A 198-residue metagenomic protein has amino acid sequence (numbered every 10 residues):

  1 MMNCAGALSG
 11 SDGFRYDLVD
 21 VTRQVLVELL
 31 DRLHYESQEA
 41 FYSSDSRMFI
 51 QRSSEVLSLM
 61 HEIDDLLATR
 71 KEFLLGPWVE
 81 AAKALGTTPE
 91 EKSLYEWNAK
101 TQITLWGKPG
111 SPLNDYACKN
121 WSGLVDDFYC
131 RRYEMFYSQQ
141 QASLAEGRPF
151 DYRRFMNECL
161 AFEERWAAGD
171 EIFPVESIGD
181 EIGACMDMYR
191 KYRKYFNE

Functional and structural regions predicted by a protein language model:
M1-E198: Catalytic domains of carbohydrate-active enzymes that cleave complex glycans
